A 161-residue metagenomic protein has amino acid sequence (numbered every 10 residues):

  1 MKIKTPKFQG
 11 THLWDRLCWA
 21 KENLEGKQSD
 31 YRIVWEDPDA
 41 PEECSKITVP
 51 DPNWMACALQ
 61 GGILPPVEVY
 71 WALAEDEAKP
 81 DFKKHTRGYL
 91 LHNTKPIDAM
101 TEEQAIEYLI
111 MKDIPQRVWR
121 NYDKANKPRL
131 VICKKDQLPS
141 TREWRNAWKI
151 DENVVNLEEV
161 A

Functional and structural regions predicted by a protein language model:
M1-A161: Interaction-interface detector
